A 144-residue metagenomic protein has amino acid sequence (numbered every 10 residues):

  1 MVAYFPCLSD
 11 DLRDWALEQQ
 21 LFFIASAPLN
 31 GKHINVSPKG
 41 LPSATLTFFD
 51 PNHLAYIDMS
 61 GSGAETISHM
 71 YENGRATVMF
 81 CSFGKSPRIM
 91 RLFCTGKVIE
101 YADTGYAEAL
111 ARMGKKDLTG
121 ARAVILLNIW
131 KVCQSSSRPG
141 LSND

Functional and structural regions predicted by a protein language model:
M1-D144: Binding-site signature for planar aromatic cofactors or substrates
